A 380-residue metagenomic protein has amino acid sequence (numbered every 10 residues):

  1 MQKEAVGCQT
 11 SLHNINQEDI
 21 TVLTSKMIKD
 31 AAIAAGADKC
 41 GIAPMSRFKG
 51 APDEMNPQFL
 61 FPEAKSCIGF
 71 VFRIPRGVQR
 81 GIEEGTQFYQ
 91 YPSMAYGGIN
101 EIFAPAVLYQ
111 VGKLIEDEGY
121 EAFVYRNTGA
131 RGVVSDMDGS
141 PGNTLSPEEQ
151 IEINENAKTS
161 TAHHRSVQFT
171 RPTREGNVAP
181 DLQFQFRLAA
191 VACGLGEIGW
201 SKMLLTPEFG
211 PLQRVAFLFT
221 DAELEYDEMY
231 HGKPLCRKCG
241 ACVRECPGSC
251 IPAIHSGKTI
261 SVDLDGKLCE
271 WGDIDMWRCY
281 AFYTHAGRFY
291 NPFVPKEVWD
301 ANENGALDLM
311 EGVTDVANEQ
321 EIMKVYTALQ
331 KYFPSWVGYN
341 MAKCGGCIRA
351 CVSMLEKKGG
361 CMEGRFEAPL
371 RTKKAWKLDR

Functional and structural regions predicted by a protein language model:
E4-V6: Acidic, Ala/Val/Gly-enriched low-complexity intrinsically disordered segments
C8, L12-V111, T144: Non-catalytic, usually N-terminal nucleic-acid engagement modules in DNA/RNA processing proteins
A51, G97-E356, E363-T372: Catalytic cores of enzyme domains
L60-F61, N143, A375-R380: Short alpha-helix boundary/capping motifs
Q79-E83, Y91-P92, K358-R380: C-terminal, charged low-complexity interaction regions
